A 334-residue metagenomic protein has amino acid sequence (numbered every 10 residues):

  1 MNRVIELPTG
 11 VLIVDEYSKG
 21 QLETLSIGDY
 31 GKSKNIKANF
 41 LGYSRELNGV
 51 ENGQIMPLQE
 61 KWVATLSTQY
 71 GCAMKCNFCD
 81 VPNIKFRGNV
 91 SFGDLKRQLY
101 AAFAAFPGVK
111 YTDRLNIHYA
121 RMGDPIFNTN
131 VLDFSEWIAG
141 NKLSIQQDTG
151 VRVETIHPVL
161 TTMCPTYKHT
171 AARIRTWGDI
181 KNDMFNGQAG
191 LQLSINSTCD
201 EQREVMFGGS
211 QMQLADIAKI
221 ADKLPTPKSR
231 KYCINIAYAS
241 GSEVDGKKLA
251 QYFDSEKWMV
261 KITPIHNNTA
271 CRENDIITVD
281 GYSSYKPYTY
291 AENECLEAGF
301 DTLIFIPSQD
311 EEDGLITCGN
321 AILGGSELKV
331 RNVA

Functional and structural regions predicted by a protein language model:
M1-L41, Q213-A215, K219-A334: Auxiliary Fe-S-binding modules of radical SAM enzymes
T9-P82, V109-R121: N-terminal pre-triad scaffold of radical SAM enzymes
L58-T65, D80-A239, M259-K261: Core AdoMet radical
Y70-C72, I195-S197, P264-H266: Short, small-residue-rich loop/turn micro-motifs
M74-C76, D200, T269-C271: Short acidic/His/Gly/Ser-rich catalytic and metal-binding motifs that mark active-site loops of diverse hydrolases
K75, P125-F127, L323: Short, electropositive, low-hydrophobicity segments enriched in small/polar residues
